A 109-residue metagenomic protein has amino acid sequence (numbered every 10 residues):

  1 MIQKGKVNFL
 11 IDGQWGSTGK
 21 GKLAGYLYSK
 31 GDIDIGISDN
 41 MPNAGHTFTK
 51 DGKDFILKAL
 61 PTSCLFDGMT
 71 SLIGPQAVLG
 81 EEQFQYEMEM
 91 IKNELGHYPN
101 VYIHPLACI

Functional and structural regions predicted by a protein language model:
M1-I109: Non-transmembrane, aqueous-exposed alpha-helical and coiled segments at domain scale
